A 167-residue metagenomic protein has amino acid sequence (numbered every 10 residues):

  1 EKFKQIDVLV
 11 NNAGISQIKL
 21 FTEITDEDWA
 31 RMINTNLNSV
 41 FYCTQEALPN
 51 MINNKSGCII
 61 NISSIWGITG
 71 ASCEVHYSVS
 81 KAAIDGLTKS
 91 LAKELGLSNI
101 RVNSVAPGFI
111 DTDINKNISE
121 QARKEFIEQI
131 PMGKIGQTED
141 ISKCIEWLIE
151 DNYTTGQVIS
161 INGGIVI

Functional and structural regions predicted by a protein language model:
L20-F21, D28-I33, N115, F126: Substrate-binding pocket helix/loop in short-chain dehydrogenase/reductase
I24, G70-S78, S90: Active-site loop-to-helix junction immediately N-terminal to the catalytic Tyr of the SDR YXXXK motif in Rossmann-fold
T44, S80, T88: Active-site helix of classical SDR
P49, K93-L97: Alpha-helical segment proximal to the catalytic Tyr-Lys
S64: Residue(s) in the substrate-gating loop at a strand-loop-helix junction that position the organic substrate next
G96, R101, T155-G156: Short, small/polar-rich loop/turn modules that mediate ligand/substrate recognition or access, typified
K134-I161, V166: C-terminal substrate-recognition "lid" of short-chain dehydrogenase/reductases
